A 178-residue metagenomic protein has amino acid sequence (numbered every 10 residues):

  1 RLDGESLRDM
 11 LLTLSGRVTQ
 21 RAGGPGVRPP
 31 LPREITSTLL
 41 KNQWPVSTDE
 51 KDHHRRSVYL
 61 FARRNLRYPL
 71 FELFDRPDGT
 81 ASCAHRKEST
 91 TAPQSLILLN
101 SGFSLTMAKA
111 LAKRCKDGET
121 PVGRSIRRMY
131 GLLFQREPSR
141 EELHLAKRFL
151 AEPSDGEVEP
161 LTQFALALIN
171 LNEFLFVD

Functional and structural regions predicted by a protein language model:
R1-R128, L132-L133, E137, L168-D178: An acidic, gly/pro-interrupted, aromatic-rich
G118-V122, D155-P160: Short, charged, surface-exposed loops that flank catalytic or proteolytic processing sites
H144-S154: Amphipathic alpha-helical segments that form the core helices of the histone-fold
F164: Globin-like tetrapyrrole-binding proteins
